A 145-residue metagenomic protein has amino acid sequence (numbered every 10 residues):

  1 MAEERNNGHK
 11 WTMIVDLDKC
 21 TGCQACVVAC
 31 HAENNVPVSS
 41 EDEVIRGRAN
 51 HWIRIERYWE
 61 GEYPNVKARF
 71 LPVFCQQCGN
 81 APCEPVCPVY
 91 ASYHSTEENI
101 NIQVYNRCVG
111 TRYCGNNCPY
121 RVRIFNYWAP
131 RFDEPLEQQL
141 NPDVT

Functional and structural regions predicted by a protein language model:
M1-T145: Non-ligating segments of multi-cofactor redox enzymes
